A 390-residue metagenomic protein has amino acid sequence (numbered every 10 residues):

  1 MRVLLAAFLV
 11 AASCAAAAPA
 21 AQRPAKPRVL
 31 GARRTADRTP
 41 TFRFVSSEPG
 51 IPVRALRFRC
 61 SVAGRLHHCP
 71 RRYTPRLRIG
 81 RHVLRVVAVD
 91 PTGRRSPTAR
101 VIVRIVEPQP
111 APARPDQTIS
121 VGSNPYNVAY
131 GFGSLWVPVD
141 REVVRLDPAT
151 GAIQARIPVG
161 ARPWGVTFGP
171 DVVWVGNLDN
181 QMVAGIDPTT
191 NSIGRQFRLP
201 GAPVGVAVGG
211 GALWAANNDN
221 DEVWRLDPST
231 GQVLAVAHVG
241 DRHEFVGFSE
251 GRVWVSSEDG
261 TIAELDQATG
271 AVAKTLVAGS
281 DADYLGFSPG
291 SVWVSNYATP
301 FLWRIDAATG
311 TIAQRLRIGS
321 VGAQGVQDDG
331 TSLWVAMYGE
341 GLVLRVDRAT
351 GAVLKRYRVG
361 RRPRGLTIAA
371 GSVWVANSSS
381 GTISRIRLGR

Functional and structural regions predicted by a protein language model:
M1, P19-Q22, F44, V236 (+2 more regions): N-terminal low-hydrophobic presequence detector
V3-A7, A11, A18-Q109: Low-complexity, disordered linker/stalk regions enriched in Pro/Thr/Ser/Gly
L9-V10, C14-A21, R28, T35-R38 (+11 more regions): Compositionally biased non-globular segments, especially hydrophobic aliphatic-rich helices of signal peptides
E107-R390: Predominantly soluble domains enriched in secretory-pathway, periplasmic, or organellar proteins
